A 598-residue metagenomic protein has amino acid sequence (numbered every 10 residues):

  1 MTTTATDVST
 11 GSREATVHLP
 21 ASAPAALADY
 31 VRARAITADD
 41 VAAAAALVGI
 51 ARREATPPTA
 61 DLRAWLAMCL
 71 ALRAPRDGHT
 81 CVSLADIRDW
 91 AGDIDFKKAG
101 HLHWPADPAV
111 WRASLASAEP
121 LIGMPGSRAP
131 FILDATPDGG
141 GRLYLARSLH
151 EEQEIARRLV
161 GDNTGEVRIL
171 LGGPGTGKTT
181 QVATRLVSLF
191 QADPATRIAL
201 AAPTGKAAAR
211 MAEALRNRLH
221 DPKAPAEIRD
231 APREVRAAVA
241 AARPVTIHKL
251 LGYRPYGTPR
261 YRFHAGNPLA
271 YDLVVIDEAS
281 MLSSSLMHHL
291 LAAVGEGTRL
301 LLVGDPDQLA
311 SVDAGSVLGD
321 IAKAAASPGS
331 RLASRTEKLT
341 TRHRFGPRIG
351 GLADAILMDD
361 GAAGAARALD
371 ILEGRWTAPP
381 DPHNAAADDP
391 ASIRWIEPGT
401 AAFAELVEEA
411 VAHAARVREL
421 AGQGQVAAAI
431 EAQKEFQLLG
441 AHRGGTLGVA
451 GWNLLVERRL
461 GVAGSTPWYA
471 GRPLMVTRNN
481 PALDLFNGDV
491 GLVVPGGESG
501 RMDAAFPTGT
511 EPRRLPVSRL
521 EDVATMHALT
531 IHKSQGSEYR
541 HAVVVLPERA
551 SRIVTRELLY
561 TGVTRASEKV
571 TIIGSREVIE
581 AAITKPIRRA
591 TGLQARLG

Functional and structural regions predicted by a protein language model:
T3-N163: N-terminal accessory nucleic-acid engagement/regulatory domains that precede and modulate ATP-driven motor cores
I87, A201-A202, G304, T571-R576: Short internal beta-strands
I87, I155, T204, T246 (+8 more regions): Residue-level signature of catalytic and energy-coupling elements of molecular machines, predominantly ATP/GTP-dependent
G165, D307-L474, N480-L483, V494: Conserved helicase motor core of P-loop NTPases
G165-T176, T180, V187, A195 (+13 more regions): Hydrophobic multi-pass inner-membrane translocation pores used for secretion and envelope-lipid/glycan export
V167-D381: ASCE P-loop NTPase helicase motor core
P174, L200, R236, H264-N267 (+10 more regions): Replace "in large, NTP-powered and nucleic-acid-processing enzymes" with "in large, NTP-powered factors and other
M358, V476, D489-G598: C-terminal accessory regions
